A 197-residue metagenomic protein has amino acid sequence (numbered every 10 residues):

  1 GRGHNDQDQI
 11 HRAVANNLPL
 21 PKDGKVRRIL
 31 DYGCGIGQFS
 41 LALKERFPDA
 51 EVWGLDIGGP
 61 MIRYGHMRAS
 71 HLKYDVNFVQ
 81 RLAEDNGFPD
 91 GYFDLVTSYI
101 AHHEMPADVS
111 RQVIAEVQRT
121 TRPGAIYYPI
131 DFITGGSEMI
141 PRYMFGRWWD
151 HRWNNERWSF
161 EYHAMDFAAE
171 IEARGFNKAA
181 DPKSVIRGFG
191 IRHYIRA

Functional and structural regions predicted by a protein language model:
G1-P21: Conserved Class I S-adenosyl-L-methionine-dependent methyltransferase catalytic core
L20-R28: Short helix-loop-beta connector
L30, I36-D85: Class I SAM-dependent methyltransferase SAM/SAH-binding core
E84-V96: A short acidic, Gly/Pro-enriched loop at the edge of an enzyme's catalytic core that lines a small-molecule cofactor
L95-D108: A short SAM/SAH-binding and catalytic strip from SAM-dependent methyltransferases
R111-P123: A short glycine-rich, Lys/Arg-flanked "PGG" loop and its adjoining helix->strand segment in the class I
Y128-R174, K178-K183: C-terminal alpha-helical "lid/dimerization" subdomain adjacent to the S-adenosyl-L-methionine
M139, D181-A197: Conserved catalytic loop of SAM-dependent methyltransferase domains
